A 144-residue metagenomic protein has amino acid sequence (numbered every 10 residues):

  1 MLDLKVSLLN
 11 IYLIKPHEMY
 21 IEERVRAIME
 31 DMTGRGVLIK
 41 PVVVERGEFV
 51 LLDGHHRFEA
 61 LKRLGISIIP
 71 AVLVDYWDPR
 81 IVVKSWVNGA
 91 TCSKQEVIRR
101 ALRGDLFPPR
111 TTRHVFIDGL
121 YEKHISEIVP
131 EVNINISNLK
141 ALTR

Functional and structural regions predicted by a protein language model:
M1-G47, F58-R144: Short, charged/polar connector segments at secondary-structure boundaries
V50: Acidic-and-aromatic substrate-binding clefts and catalytic sites of carbohydrate-active enzymes
G54: Short, conserved phosphate/pyrophosphate- and ester-handling motifs at nucleotide-, phospho-/glycolipid
